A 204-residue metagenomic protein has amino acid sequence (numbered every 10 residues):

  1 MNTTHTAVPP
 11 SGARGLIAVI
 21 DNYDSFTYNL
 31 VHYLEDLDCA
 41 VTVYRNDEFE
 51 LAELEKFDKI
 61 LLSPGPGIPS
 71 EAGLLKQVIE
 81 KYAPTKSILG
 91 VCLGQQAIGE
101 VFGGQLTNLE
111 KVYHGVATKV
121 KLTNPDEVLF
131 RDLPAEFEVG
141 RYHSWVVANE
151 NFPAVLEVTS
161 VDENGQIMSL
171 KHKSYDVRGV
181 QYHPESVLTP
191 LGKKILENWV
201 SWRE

Functional and structural regions predicted by a protein language model:
M1-R14: Intrinsic disorder/low-complexity segments
R14-I20, D24-G90, F102, L188: Flexible gly/pro-rich beta->alpha loop and the following alpha-helix that scaffold active-site loops
F57-E127, R131-D132, E138, L196-N198: Cysteine-nucleophile active-site neighborhood
C92, H143, H183: Histidine-centered divalent metal-coordination motifs
E127-S174: Catalytic beta-strand/loop cores that center a nucleophilic Ser/Cys/Thr and support acyl-enzyme chemistry
E136, S174, G179-P190: Phosphate-binding/catalytic loops
V187-E204: Acyltransferase
